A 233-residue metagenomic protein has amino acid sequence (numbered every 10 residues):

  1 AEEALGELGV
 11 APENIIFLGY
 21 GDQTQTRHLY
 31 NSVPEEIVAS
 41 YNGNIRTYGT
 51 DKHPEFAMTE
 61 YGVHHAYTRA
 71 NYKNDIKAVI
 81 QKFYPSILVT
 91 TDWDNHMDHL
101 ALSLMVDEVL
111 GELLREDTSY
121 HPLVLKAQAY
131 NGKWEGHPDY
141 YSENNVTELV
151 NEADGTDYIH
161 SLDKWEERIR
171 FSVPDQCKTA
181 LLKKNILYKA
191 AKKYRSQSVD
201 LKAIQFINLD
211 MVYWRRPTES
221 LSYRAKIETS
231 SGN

Functional and structural regions predicted by a protein language model:
A1-F17: Glycine-rich phosphate-binding loop and adjoining beta1-alpha1-beta2 segment of Rossmann-like nucleotide-binding folds
V10, Q23-R27, N31, E35 (+1 more regions): Metal-dependent de-N-acetylase/amidase catalytic core
L18-D22: Short loop/turn segments at strand-loop or loop-helix junctions that form parts of catalytic or ligand-binding pockets
